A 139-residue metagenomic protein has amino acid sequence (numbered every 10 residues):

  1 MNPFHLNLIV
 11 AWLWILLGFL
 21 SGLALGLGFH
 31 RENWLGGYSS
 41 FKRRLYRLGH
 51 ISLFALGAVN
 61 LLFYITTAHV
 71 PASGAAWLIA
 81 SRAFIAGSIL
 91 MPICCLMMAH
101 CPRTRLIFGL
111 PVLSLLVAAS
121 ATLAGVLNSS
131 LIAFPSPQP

Functional and structural regions predicted by a protein language model:
M1-H50, F54-P139: Polytopic transmembrane helical bundles with strong interfacial aromatic enrichment
